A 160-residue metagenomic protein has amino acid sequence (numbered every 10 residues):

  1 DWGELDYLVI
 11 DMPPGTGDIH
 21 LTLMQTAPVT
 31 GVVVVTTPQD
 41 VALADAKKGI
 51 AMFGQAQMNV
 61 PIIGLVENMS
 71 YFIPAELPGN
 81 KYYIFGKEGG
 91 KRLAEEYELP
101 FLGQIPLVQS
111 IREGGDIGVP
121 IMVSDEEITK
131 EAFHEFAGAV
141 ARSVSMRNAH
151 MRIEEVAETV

Functional and structural regions predicted by a protein language model:
D1-V9, P14-T26, H134-T159: Flexible phosphate-sensing "switch/lid" loops adjacent to ATP/NTP-binding sites across phosphate-transfer
D6-Y7, P13-E113: Conserved catalytic-core segment of NTP-binding enzymes
L21, S70, I121-S124, F133: Residues at secondary-structure transition points
G49, V119-P120, T159: Alpha-helix boundary/capping detector
K91, T159-V160: Extended, compositionally biased non-globular segments
F101-L102, E127, E131: Short boundary/hinge segments that flank catalytic cores
G115-T129: C-terminal boundary of histidine-terminating zinc-finger modules
